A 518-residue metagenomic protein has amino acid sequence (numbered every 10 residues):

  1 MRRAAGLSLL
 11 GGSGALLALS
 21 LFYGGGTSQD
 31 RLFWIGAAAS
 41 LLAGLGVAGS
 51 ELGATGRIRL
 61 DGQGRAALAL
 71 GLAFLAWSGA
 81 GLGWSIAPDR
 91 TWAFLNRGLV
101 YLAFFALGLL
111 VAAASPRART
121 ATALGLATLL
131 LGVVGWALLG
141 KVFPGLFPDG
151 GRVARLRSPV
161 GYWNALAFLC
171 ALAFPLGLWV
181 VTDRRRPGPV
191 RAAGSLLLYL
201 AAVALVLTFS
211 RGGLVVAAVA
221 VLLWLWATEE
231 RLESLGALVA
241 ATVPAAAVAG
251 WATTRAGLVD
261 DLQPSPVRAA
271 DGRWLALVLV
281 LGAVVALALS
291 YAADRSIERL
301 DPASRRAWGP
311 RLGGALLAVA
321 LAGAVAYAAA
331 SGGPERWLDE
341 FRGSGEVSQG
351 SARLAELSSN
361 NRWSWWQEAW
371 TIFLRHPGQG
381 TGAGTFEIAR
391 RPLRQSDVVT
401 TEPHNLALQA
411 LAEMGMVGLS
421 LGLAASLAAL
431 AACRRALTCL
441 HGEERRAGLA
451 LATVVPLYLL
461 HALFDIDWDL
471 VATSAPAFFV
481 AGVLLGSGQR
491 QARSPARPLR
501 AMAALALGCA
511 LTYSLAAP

Functional and structural regions predicted by a protein language model:
M1-G25, F33-G49, L72-L82, P88 (+5 more regions): Alpha-helical transmembrane segments of multi-pass inner-membrane proteins
A48-G56: C-terminal ends of transmembrane helices
R59-L68, R306-A307, P498: Interfacial transmembrane-helix boundary/kink motif in multi-pass membrane proteins
L99, W136-F147, G323-R375, Q379: Aromatic-rich transmembrane-lumenal/periplasmic boundary elements in polytopic membrane proteins
Y162, S351-T400, A407-A410, M414-L421: TM-adjacent membrane-interface loops and short helices in multi-pass inner/ER membrane proteins
A173, N405-L406: Transmembrane beta-barrel architecture of outer-membrane proteins
Q491-P518: N-terminal alpha-helical interaction modules that lie
